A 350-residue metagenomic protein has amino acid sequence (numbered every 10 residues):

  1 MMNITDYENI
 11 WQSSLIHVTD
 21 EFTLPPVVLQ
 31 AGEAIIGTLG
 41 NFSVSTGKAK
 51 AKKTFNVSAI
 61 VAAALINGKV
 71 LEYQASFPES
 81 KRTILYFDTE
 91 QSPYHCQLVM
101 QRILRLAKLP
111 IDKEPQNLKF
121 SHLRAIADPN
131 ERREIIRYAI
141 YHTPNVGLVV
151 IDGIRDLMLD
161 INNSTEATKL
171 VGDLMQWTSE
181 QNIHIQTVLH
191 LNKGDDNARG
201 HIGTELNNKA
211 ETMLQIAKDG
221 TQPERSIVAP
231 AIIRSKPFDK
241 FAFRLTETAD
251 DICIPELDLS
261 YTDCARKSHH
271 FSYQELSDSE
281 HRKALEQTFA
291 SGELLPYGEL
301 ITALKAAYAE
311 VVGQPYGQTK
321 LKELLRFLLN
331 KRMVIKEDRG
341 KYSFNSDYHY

Functional and structural regions predicted by a protein language model:
M2-I103, S346-Y348: The Walker A/P-loop phosphate-binding site
G40, R82, P144-N145, Q181 (+1 more regions): Structured loop/turn residues at beta-strand edges in well-structured enzyme cores
V44-T46, K50, T165-C253: Phosphate-binding/switch region of NTP-binding enzymes
A59-I60, H95-I103, I135, L170-D173 (+3 more regions): Alpha-helical scaffold elements adjacent to nucleotide-binding pockets in ATP/GTP-utilizing enzyme cores
P78-N162: Conserved inter-motif catalytic segment of the P-loop NTP-binding fold
P93, P129, D160-A167, G200-G203 (+1 more regions): Flexible, glycine- and charge-enriched loops at secondary-structure boundaries
H142, G220-Y350: C-terminal regions of RecA-like/P-loop NTPase motor modules
